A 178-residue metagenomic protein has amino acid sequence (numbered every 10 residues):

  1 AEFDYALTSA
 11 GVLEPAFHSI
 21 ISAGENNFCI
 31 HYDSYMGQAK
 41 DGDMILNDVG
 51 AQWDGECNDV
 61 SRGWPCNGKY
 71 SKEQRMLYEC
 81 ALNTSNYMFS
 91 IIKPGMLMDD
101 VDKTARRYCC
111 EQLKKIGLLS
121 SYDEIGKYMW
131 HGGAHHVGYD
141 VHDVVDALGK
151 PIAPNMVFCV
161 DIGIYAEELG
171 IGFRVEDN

Functional and structural regions predicted by a protein language model:
A1-N178: Active-site neighborhoods and metal-handling regions in enzymes and metal-associated proteins
